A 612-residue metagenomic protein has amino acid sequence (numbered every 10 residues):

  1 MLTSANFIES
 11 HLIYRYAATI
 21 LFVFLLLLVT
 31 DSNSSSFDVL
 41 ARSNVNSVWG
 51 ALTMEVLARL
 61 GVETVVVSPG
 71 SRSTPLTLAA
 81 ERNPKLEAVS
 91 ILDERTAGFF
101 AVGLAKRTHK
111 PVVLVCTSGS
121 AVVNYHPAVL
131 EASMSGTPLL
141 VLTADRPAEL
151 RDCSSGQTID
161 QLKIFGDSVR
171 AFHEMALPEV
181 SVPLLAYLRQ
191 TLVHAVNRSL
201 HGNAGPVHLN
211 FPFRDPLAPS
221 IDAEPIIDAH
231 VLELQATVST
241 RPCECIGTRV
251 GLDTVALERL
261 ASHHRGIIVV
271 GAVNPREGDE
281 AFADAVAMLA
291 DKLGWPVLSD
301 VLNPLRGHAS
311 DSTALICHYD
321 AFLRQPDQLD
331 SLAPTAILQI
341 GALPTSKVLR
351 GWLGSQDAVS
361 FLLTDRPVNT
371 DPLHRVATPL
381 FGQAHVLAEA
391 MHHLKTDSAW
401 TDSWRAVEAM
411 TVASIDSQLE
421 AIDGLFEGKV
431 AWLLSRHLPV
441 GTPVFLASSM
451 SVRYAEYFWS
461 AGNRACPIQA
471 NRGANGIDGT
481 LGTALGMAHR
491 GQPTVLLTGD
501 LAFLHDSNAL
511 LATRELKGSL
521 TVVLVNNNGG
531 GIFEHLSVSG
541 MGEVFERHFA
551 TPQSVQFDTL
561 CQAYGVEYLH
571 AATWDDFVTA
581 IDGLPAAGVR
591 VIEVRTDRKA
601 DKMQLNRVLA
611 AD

Functional and structural regions predicted by a protein language model:
D31-N44, W352-V452, T559, A572-D612: Phosphate/pyrophosphate-binding active-site segments
N44-E131: N-terminal cofactor/phosphate-binding cores enriched in small/glycine residues, especially glycine-rich loops such as
G50-T53, S68-R72, L76-T77, V407-G491: Active-site diphosphate/adenylate-binding microenvironment
E63-V67, E87-V89, R107-R146, A333-G341 (+2 more regions): A short, small-residue-rich loop immediately preceding and capping a beta-strand
N124, T254, V270-F361, N369-P372 (+5 more regions): Glycine-rich, anion-gripping cofactor-binding loops and their flanking helix/strand elements in enzyme active sites
L142, E149-K163, Y457-D612: Thiamine diphosphate
T143-A195, D300-E408, S537: Glycine-rich, acidic loop regions that bind phosphate or pyrophosphate groups
K163, A204-P206, N210-R249, A580-D612: Glycine/aspartate-rich loop-and-adjacent alpha/beta segment that forms the canonical ThDP
